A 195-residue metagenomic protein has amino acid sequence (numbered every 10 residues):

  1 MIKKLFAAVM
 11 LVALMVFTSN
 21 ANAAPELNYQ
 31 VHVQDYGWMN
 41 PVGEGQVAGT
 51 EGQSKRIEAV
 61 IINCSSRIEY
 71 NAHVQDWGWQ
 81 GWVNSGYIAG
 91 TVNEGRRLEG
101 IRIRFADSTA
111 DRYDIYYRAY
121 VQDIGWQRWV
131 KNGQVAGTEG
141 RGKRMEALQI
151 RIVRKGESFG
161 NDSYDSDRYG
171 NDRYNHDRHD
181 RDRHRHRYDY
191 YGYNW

Functional and structural regions predicted by a protein language model:
I2-A23: Sec-dependent N-terminal signal peptides of Gram-positive bacterial secreted proteins and lipoproteins
A23-D172, R187-W195: Lectin-type carbohydrate-recognition ectodomains
N171-H184: Long, acidic low-complexity intrinsically disordered regions
